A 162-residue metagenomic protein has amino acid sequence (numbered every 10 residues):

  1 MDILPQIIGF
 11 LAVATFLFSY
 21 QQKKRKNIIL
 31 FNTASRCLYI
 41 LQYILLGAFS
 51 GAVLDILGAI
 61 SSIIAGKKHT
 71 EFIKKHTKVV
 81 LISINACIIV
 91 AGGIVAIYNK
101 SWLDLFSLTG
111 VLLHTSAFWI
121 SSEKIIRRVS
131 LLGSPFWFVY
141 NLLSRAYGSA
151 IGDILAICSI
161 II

Functional and structural regions predicted by a protein language model:
M1-I162: Alpha-helical membrane-protein topology signature
